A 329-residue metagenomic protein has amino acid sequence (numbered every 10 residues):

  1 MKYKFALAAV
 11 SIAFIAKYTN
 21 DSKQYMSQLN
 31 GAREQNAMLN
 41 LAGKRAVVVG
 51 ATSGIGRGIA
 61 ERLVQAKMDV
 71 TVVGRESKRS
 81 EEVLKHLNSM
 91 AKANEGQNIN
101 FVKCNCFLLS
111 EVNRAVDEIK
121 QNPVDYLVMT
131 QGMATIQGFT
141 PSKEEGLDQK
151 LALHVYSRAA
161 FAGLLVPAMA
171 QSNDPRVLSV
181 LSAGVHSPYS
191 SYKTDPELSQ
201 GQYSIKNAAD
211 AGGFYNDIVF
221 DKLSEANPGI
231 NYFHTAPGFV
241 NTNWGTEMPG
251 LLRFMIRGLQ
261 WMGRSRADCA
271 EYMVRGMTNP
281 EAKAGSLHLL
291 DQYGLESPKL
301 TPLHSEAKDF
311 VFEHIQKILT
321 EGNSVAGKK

Functional and structural regions predicted by a protein language model:
M1-Q24: Terminal signal-anchor or tail-anchor transmembrane helices that tether membrane-associated enzymes to cellular
R45, T52-S53: Conserved glycine-rich cofactor-binding loop
M68-E82: Conserved glycine-rich Rossmann-like NAD(P)H-binding loop of the short-chain dehydrogenase/reductase
M90-S110: Rossmann-fold cofactor-recognition segment
C106-N122: Conserved Rossmann-fold cofactor-binding substructure of NAD(P)-dependent oxidoreductases
V112, F214-Y215, A226-I230, H234 (+2 more regions): C-terminal helical subdomain
G132-T140, D148-L151, A170, D174-G229 (+1 more regions): Catalytic loop of short-chain dehydrogenase/reductase
